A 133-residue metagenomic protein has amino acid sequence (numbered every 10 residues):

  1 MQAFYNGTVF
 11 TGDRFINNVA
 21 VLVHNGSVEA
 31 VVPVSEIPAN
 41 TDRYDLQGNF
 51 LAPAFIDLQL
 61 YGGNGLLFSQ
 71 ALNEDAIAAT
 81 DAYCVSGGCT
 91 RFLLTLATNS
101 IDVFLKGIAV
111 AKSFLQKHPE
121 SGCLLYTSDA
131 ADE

Functional and structural regions predicted by a protein language model:
M1-I37: N-terminal metal-binding scaffold of metallo-dependent hydrolase/deaminase domains
Q2-F4, V9, I37-A78, A82: Replace "His-x-His-based motif
A20-L22, A30, D45, D57 (+2 more regions): Short, conserved beta-strand segments within well-ordered enzyme catalytic domains that often line or immediately flank
G62-I77, G87-I108: Divalent metal-binding segments
A82-S86, K117-E120: Short, charge-rich binding segments
G88-T90, E120-L125: Short, well-ordered coil/turn segments that N-cap beta-strands
L105-H118: Short, electropositive alpha-helical surface patch
Y126-A131: Conserved small/polar residues in nucleotide/adenosyl-binding loops
